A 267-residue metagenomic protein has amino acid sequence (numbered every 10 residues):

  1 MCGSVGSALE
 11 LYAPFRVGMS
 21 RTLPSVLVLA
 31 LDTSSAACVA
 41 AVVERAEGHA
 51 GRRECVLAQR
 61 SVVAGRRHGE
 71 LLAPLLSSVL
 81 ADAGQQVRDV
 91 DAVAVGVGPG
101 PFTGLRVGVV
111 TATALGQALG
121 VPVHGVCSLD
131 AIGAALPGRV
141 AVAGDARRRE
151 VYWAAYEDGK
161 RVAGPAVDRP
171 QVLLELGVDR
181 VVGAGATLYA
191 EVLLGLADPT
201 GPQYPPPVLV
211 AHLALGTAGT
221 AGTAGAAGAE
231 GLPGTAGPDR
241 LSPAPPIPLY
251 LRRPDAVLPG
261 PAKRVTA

Functional and structural regions predicted by a protein language model:
S4-R16, E44-C55, G216-R240: Intrinsically disordered, low-complexity terminal tails and inter-domain linkers enriched for S/T/G/P/D/E
Y12-V95: N-terminal beta-alpha supersecondary unit
P14-G18, L23-S25, A46-C55, S61-R67 (+5 more regions): Surface "functional belts" at beta-alpha junctions
S78, T113, Q117, E191 (+2 more regions): Short, well-ordered alpha-helices that flank and scaffold nucleotide-derived cofactor binding pockets
A83-R88, G116-V126: Phosphate-handling active-site elements
A92-P122: DPxDG-like acidic metal-binding loop motif
G201-G219, G231-P248: Glycine-rich phosphate-binding/hydrolytic loop that grips phosphoryl groups
